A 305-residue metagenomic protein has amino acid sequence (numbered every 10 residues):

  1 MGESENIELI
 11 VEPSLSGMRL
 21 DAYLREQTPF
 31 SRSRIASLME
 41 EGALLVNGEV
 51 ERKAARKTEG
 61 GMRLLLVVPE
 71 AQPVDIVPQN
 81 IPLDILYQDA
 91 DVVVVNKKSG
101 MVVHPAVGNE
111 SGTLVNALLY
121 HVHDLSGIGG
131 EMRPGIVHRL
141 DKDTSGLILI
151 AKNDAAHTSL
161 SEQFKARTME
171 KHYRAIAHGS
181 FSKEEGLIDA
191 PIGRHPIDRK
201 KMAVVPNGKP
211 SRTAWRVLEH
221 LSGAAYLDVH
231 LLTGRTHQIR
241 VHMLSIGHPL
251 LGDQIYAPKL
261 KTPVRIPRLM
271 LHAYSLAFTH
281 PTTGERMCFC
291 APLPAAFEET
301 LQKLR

Functional and structural regions predicted by a protein language model:
G2-R305: RNA pseudouridine synthases
